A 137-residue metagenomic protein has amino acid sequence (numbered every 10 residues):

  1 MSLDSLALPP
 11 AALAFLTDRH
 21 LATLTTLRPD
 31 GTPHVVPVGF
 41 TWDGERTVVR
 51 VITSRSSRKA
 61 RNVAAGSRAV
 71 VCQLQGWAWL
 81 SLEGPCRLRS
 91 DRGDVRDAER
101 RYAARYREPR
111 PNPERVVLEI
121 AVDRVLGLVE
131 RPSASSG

Functional and structural regions predicted by a protein language model:
M1-A7, W77-G137: Charged, gly/pro-rich active-site loop segments
M1-T23: Short, basic/aromatic recognition patches
L8-A11, V35-P37, S56, R105: A generic local structural motif
R19-R55, A69-C72, L82: Short beta-strand segments
H20-L21, R68, R107, V125: Generic structural signal for secondary-structure transition and capping sites
G31, G66, P109: An amphipathic, aromatic/His-enriched active-site/gating alpha helix that lines ligand/cofactor pockets
